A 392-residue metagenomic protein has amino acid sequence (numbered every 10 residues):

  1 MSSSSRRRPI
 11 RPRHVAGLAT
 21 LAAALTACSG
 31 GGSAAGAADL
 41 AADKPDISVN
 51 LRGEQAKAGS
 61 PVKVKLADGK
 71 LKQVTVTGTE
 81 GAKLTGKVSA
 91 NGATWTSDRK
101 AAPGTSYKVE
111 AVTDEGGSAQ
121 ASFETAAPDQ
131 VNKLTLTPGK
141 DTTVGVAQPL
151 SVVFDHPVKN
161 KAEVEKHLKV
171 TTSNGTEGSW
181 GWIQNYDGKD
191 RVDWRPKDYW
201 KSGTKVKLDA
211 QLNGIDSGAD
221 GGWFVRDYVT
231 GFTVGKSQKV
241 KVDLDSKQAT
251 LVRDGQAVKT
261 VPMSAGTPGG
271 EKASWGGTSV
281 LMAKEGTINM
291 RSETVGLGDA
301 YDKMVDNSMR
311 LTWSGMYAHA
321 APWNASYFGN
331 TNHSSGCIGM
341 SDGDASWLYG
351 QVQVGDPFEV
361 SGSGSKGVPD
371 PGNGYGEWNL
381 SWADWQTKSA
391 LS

Functional and structural regions predicted by a protein language model:
S2-K236, M263: Acidic, low-complexity Ser/Thr/Gly/Pro-rich repeat segments typical of extracellular/periplasmic and surface-exposed
K63, K108, S151, E165 (+6 more regions): Extracytoplasmic/secreted envelope proteins and their assembly/folding machinery, especially bacterial periplasmic
L71, V112, D155-K159, K205 (+6 more regions): Sec-exported extracytoplasmic/periplasmic mature domains
V146, A273-G276, S292-S392: Exported/periplasmic cell-wall-interacting domains
D220-S326: Gly/Pro-biased beta-strand-loop elements
